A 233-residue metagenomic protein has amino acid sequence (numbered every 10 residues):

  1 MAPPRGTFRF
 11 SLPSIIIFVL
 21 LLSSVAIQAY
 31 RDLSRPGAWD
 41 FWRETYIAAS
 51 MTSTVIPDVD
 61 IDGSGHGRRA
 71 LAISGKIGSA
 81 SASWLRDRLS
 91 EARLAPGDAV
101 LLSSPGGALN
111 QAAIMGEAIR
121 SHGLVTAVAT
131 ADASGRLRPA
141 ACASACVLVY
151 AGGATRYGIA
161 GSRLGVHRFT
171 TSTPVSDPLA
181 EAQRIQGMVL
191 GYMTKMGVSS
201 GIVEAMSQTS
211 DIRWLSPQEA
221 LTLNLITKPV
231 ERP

Functional and structural regions predicted by a protein language model:
M1-S11: N-terminal Lys/Arg-rich, disordered targeting/topogenic segments
S11-D32: Hydrophobic membrane-insertion alpha-helices, especially the h-region of bacterial N-terminal signal peptides
E44-W84: STAS-typified acidic loop motif
L71-I77, L101-A108, A131-A140, T171-A180 (+1 more regions): Second-shell loop/turn segments in exported
I73, V100, Y150, A220: Terminal peptide-recognition signature
S90, P105-H122: Membrane-embedded segments
Q111, R120, L124-T170: Glycine-rich beta-to-alpha active-site loop
G165-P233: Charged, glycine-interspersed solvent-exposed loop segments at helix/strand-loop junctions that cap or gate access
